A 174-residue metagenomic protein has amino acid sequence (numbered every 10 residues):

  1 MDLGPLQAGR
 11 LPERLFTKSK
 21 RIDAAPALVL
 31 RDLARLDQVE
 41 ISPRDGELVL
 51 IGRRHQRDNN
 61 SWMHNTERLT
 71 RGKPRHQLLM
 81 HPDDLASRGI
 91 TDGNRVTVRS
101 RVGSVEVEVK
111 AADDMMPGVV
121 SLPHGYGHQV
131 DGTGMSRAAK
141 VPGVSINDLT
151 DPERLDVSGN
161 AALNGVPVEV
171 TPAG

Functional and structural regions predicted by a protein language model:
M1-R68: Long, low-complexity segments enriched in small/aliphatic residues
S61-L79, D83-G174: Long, contiguous, secondary-structure-rich segments that constitute the structural scaffold of globular domains
